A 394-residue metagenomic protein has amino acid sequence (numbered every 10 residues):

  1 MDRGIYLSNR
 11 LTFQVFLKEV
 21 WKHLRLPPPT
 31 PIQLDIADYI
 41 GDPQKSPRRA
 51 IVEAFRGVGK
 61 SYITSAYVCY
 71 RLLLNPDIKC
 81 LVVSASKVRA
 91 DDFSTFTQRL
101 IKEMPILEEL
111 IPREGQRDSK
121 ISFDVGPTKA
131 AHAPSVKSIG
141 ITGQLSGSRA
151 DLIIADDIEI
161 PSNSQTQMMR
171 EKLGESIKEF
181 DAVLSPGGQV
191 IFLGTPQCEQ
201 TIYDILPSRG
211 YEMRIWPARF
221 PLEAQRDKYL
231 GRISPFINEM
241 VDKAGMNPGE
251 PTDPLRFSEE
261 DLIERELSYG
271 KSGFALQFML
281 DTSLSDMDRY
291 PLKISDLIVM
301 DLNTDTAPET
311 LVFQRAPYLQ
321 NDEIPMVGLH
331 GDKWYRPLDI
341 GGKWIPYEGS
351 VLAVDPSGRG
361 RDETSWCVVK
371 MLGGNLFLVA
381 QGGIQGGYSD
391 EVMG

Functional and structural regions predicted by a protein language model:
M1-R48: N-terminal accessory segments
P47-A66: Walker A/P-loop
T64-N75: Walker A/P-loop NTP-binding motif
V83-L145: Conserved nucleotide-state-sensing and coupling region of NTP-binding domains
I121-K178: Conserved RecA-like ASCE ATPase "motif II neighborhood" in helicase/translocase motors
D151, L193, E199-D204, R256 (+1 more regions): RNase H-like, metal-dependent nuclease domains and their acidic two-metal-ion catalytic environment used
I160-S162, R170, G174-Q225: Replace "adjacent to P-loop NTPase cores in ATP/GTP-dependent enzymes" with "adjacent to NTP-binding cores
I202-Y290: Conserved P-loop NTPase catalytic core
